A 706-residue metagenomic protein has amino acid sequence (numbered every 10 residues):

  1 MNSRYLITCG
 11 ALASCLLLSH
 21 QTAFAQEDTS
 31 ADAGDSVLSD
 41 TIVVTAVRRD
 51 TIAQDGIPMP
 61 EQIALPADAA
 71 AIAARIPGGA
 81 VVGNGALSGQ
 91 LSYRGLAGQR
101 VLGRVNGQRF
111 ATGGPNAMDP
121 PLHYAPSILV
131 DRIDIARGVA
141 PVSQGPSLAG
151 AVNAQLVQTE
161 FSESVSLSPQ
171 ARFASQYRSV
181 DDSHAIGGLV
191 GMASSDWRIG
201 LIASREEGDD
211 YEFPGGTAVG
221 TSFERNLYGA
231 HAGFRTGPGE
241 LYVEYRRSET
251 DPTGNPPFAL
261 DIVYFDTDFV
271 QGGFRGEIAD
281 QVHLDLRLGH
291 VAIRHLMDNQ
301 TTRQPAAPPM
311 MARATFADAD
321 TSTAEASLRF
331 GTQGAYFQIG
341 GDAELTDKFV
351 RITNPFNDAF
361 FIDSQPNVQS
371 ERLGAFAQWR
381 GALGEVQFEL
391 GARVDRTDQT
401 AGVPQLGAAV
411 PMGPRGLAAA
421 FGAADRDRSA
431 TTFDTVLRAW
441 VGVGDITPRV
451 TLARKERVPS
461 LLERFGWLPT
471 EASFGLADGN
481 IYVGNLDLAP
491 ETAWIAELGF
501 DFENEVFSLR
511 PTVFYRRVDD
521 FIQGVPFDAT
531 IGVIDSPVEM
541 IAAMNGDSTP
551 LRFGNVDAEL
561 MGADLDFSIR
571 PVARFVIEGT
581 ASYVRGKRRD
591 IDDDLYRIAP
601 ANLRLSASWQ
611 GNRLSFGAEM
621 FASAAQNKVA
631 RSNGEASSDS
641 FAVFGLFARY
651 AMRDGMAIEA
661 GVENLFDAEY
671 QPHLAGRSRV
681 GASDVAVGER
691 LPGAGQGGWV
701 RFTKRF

Functional and structural regions predicted by a protein language model:
E27, G208-D209, P214-G215, T221-R225 (+3 more regions): Flexible loop and strand-edge segments within Gram-negative outer membrane beta-barrel domains
V37-I72, Q90-S92, G98: N-terminal periplasmic "start-of-domain" segments of outer-membrane beta-barrel proteins
R109-R137: Short acidic/polar hinge/loop motifs at secondary-structure boundaries that mediate gating or recognition
P115, T159-F161, S168, R178 (+2 more regions): Periplasmic-side early beta-strands and strand-to-turn transitions of outer-membrane beta-barrels
G229, R313-S327, R372-F376, V483-A489 (+5 more regions): Outer membrane beta-barrel strand-and-loop segments of large Gram-negative receptors, especially TonB-dependent
E244, G289, G334, D342 (+10 more regions): Structural signature of Gram-negative outer-membrane beta-barrels, strongest in the C-terminal barrel of TonB-dependent
A382-F388, R396-T397, F514-V518, F527 (+2 more regions): Gram-negative outer-membrane beta-barrel transporters
D519, A622-K628, R649-F706: C-terminal beta-signal and adjacent terminal beta-strands/loops of Gram-negative outer-membrane beta-barrel proteins
